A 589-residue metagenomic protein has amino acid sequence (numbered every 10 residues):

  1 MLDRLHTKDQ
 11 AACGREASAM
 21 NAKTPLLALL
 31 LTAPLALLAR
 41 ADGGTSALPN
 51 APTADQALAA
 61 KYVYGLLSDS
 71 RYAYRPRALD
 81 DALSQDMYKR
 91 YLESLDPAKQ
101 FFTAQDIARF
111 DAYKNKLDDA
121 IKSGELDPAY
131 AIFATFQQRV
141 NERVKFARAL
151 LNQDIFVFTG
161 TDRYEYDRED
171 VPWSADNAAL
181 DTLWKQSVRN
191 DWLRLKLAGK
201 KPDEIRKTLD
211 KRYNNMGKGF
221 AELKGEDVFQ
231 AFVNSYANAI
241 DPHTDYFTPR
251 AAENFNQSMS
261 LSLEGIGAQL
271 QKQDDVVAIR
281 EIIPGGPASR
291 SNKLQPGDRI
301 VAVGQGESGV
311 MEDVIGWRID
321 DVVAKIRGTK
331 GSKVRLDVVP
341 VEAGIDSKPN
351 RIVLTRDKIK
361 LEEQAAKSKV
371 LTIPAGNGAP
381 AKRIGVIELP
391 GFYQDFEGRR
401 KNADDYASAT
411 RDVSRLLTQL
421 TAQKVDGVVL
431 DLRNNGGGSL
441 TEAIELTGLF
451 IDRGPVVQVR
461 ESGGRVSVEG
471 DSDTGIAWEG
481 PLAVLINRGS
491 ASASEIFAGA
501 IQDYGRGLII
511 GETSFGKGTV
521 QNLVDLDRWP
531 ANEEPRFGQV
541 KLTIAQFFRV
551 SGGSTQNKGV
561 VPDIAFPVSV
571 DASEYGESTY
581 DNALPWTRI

Functional and structural regions predicted by a protein language model:
K8-D9, C13-L27: Bacterial N-terminal signal peptides that target proteins for export
A28-A36: Bacterial N-terminal signal peptides
T45-P52, S70-D80, S84, K218-G225 (+6 more regions): Cleft-lining beta-strand/loop regions that shape enzyme active-site pockets
Y64-R75, Y88-Q100, N115-L126, A134-N152 (+13 more regions): Sec-exported extracytoplasmic/periplasmic mature domains
E93-S94, N115, A129, A134-K145 (+5 more regions): PDZ/PDZ-like domain segments forming the peptide/carboxylate-binding groove, activating on the N-terminal beta-strands
E142-G265, D274: Extended, domain-scale alpha-helical bundle/helix-rich regions
A198-K211, V550-I589: Conserved functional hotspot residues or short segments at active or partner-binding sites across diverse domains
G505, I510-Y575: Polar, glycine-rich mid-to-C-terminal structural blocks that act as macromolecule-binding/assembly scaffolds
